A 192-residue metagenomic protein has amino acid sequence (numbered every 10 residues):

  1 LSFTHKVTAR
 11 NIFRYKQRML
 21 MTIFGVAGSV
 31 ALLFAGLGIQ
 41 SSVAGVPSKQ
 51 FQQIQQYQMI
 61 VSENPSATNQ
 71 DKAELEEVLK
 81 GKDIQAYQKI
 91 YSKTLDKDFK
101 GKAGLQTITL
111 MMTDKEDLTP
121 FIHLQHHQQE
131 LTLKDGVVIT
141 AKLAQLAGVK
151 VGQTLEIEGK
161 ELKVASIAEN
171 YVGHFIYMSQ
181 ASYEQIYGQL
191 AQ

Functional and structural regions predicted by a protein language model:
L1-F24: Feature of multi-pass inner-membrane transport and sensor proteins that recognizes transmembrane helices together
R10-Y15, A27, M112, E130-L131: Helix-boundary and loop/linker segments of multi-pass membrane transporters
T22-L32: Alpha-helical transmembrane segments of integral membrane proteins
V30-Y57, N69: Alpha-helical transmembrane segments
K49-Q50, A73-V151, E158-N170, Q185: Short beta-strand boundary microenvironments
I54, A168-Q192: Small-residue transmembrane helix packing/gating motifs
Q58-P65, L143-A144, A165-A168, L190-Q192: A short beta-strand structural signal in non-transmembrane regions
S62-V78: Short extracytoplasmic
